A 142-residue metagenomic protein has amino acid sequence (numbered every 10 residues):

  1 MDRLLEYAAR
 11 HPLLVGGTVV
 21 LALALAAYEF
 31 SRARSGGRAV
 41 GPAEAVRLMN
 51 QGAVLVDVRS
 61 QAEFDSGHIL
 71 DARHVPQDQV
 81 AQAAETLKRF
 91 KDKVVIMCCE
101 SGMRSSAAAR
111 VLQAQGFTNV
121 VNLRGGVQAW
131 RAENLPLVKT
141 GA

Functional and structural regions predicted by a protein language model:
M1-A43, L48-Q51, Q61-V94, M103-A142: Rhodanese-like catalytic fold shared by cysteine-dependent sulfurtransferases and DSP/PTP-type phosphatases
L55-D57: Structural scaffold elements adjacent to functional motifs in cytosolic proteins
C98-C99: Metallo-beta-lactamase
